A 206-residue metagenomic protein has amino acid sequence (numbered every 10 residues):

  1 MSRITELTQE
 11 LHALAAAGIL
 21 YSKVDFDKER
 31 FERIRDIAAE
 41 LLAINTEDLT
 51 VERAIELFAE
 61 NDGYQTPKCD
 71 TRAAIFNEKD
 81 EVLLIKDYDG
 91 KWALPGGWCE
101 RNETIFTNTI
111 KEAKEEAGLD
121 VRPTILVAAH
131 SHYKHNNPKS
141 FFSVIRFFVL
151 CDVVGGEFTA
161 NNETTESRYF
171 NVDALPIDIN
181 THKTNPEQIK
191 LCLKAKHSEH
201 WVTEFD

Functional and structural regions predicted by a protein language model:
M1-F31, I37, N162-D206: Nudix hydrolase/Nudix homology domain
K28, E32-R72: Acidic, metal-coordinating catalytic segment for phosphate/diphosphate chemistry, firing primarily on the Nudix
I55-A93, V121, I125: N-terminal strand-loop-strand
N77-K111, E115: Conserved Nudix-box catalytic region and its N-terminal flanking loop in Nudix hydrolases and closely related
C99-P123, S131-Q188, H200-F205: Unchanged
